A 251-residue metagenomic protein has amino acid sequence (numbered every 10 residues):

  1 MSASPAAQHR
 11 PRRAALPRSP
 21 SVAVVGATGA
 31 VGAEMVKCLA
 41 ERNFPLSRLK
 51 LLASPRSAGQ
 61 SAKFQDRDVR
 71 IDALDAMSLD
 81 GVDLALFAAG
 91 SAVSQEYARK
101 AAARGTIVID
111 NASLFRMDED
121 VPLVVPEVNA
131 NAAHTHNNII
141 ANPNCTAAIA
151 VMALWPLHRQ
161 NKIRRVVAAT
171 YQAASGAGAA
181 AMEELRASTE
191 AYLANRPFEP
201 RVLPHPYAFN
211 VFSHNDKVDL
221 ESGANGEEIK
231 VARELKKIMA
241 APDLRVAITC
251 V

Functional and structural regions predicted by a protein language model:
S2-Y207, A224, A240-V246: N-terminal Rossmann-like NAD(P) cofactor-binding subdomain of oxidoreductases, focused on the glycine-rich
P204-V251: Oxyanion-binding "anion nests"
